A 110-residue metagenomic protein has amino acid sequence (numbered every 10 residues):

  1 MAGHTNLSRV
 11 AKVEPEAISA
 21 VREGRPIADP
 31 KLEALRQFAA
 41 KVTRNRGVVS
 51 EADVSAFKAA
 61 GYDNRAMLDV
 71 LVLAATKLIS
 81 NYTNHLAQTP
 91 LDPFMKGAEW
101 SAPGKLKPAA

Functional and structural regions predicted by a protein language model:
M1-A110: Hydrophobic alpha-helical segments
